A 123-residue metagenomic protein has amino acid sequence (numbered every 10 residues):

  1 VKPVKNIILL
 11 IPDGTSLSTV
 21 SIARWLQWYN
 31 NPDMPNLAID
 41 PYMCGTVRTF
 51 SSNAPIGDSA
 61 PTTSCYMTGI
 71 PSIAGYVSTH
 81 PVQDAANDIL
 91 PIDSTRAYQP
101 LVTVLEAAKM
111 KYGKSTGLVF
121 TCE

Functional and structural regions predicted by a protein language model:
V1-E123: N-terminal catalytic scaffold of extracellular/periplasmic and nuclease hydrolases that process anionic headgroups
